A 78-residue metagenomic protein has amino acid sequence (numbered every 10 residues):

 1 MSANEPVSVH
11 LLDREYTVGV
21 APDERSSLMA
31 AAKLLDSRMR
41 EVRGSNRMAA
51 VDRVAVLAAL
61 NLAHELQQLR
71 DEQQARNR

Functional and structural regions predicted by a protein language model:
M1-S2: N-terminal intrinsically disordered, cationic/polar leader segments that include organellar targeting peptides
V9-N61: Amphipathic, hydrophobic secondary-structure cores in small proteins
A55, A59-N77: Long, hydrophobic or amphipathic alpha-helical segments
